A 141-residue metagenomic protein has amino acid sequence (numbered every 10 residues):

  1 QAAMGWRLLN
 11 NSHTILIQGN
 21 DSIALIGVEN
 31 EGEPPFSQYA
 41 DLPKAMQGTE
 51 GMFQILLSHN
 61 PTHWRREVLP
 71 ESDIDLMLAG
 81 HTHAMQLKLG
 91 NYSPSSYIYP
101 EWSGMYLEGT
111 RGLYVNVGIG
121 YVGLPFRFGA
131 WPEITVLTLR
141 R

Functional and structural regions predicted by a protein language model:
Q1-R141: Soluble catalytic domains of enzymes that build or remodel membrane lipids, polysaccharides, and related
